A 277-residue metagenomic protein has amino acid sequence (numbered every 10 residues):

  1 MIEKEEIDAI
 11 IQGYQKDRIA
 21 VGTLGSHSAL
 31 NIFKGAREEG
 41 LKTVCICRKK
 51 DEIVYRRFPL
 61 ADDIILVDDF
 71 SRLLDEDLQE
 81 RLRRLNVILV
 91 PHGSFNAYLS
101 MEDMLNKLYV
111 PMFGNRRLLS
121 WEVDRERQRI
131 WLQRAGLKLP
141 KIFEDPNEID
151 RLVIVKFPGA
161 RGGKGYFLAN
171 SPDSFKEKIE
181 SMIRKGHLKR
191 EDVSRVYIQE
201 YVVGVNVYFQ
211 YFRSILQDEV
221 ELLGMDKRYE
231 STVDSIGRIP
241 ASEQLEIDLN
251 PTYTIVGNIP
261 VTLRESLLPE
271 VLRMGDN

Functional and structural regions predicted by a protein language model:
M1-I10: Positively charged, low-complexity intrinsically disordered leader regions
A9-Q15, P146: Short boundary motifs at domain starts and secondary-structure transition points
Q15-D17, F113-G114, G159-K164: Short glycine-enriched loop/turn motifs at secondary-structure junctions
I19-G22, V153: Conserved hydrophobic helix-helix packing surfaces used for dimerization/oligomerization
T23-T43: N-terminal basic/disordered segments at the start of proteins
I46, R72, L118-N206, Y211-G224 (+1 more regions): Active-site nucleotide/adenylate-binding loops and adjacent lid/helix of ATP-dependent enzymes
R48-V153, R161: Conserved N-proximal alpha/beta basic substrate-recognition cap immediately N-terminal to, or forming the N-lobe
Y211-N277: ATP-dependent carboxylate/phosphate-activation module, predominantly the ATP-grasp catalytic core and closely related
